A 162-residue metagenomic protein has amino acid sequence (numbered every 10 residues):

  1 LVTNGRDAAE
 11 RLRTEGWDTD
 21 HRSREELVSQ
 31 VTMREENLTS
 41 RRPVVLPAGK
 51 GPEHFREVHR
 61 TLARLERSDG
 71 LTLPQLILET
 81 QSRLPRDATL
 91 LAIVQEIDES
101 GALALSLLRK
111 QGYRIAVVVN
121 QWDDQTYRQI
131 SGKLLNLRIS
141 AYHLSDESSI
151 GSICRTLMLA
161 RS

Functional and structural regions predicted by a protein language model:
L1-S162: Exposed, interaction-prone extracellular/peripheral surfaces
